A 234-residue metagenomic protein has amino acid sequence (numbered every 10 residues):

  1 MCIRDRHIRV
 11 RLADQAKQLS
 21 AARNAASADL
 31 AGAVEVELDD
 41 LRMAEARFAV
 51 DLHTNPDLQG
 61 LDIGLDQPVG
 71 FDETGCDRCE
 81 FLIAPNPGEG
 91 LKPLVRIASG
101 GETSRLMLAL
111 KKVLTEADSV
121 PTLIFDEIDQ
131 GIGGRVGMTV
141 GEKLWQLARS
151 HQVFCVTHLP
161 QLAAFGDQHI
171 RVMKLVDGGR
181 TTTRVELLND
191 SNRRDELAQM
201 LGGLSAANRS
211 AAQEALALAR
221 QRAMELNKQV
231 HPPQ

Functional and structural regions predicted by a protein language model:
M1-I3: Conserved small/polar residues in nucleotide/adenosyl-binding loops
Q15-Q59, I63-G64: Amphipathic alpha-helical domain-onset/packing element
V50-T54, I83-P87, L110-K112, K174 (+1 more regions): Flexible glycine-/small-residue-rich
Q67-V69, L91-I97: Short pre-catalytic strand/loop immediately N-terminal to key active-site residues, enriched for Gly-Thr
E80-G88, G101-L123: GG-anchored amphipathic helix commonly corresponding to the ABC/SMC/Rad50 NBD signature/C-loop
K92, A117-D118, Q130-M138, A206: Conserved D-loop-proximal element of ABC-family nucleotide-binding domains
D126-E127: Walker B catalytic acidic pair
R135-Q234: C-terminal lobe/lid and adjacent interdomain/linker elements of RecA-like ASCE P-loop ATPase modules
